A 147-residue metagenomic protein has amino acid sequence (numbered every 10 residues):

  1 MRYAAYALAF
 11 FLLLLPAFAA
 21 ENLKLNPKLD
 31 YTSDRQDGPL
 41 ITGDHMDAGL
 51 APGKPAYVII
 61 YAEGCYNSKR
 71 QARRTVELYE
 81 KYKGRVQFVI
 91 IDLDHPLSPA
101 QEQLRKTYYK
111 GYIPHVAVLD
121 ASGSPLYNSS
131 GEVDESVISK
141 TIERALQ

Functional and structural regions predicted by a protein language model:
M1-D37, Q147: N-terminal targeting signals for export/organelle localization
S33-P55: A short beta-strand-turn-helix
L50-P52, K83, Y108-Y112, A121: Extracellular/periplasmic catalytic domains that process cell-envelope and extracellular macromolecules
G53-A56, Y61-G64, Y112: Short pre-active-site segment immediately N-terminal to redox-active cysteine/selenocysteine motifs in thiol-based
I60, G84-P99: Thiol-based oxidoreductase modules, predominantly thioredoxin-like and allied folds used for disulfide exchange
A62-N67, L93-L97, G123-P125, E132-S136: Solvent-exposed loop/turn segments at secondary-structure junctions within structured extracellular/periplasmic domains
S68-Y82: Typically the conserved alpha-helix immediately C-terminal to a functionally engaged Cys/Sec in thioredoxin-like
Y112, A117-Q147: Non-catalytic, surface beta->alpha helical segment in thiol-disulfide oxidoreductase systems
